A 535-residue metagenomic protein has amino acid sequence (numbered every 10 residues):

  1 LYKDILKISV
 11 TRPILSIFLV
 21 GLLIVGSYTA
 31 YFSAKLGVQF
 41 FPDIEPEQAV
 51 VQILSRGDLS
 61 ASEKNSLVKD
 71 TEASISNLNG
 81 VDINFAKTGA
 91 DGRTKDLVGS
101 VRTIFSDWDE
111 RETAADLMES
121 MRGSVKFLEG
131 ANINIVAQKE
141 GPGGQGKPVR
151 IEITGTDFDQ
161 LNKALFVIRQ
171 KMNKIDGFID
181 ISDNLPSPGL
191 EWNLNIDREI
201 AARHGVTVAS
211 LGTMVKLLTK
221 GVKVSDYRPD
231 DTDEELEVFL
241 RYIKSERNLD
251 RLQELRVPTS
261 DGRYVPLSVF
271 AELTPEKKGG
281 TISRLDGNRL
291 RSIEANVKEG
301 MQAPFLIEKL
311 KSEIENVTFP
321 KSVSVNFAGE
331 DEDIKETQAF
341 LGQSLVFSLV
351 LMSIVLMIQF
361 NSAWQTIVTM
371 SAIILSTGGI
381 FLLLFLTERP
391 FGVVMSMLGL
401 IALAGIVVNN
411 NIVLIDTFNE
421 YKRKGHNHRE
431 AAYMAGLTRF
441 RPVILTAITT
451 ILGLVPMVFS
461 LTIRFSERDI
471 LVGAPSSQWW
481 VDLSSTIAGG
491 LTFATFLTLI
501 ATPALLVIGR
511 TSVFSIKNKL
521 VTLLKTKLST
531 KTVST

Functional and structural regions predicted by a protein language model:
L1-Q39, I151, K527-T535: Signature of alpha-helical transmembrane segments and their immediate interfacial
Y2-P13, G37, F41, E72 (+8 more regions): Alpha-helical membrane-interface segments at transmembrane helix boundaries
G21-D58, E110-E112, Q145-P148, V458-I470: Transmembrane helices with small-residue packing motifs
G26, S62-G144, E199-K220, R228 (+1 more regions): Solvent-exposed, membrane-proximal periplasmic/extracellular interface segments of envelope transport and secretion
Y28-A30, E47-G57, L97-D109, G143-K163 (+5 more regions): Short, hydrophobic beta-strand segments
G37-D109, M118-G123, F158-E191: Extracytoplasmic/periplasmic
R169-S348, M352, M357-F360, E388 (+1 more regions): Extracytoplasmic/periplasmic membrane-proximal domains and adjacent transmembrane bundles of envelope biogenesis
I354-R439, I444-I463, G489, F493 (+1 more regions): Hydrophobic transmembrane alpha-helices and their membrane-interface caps in long multi-pass transport proteins
